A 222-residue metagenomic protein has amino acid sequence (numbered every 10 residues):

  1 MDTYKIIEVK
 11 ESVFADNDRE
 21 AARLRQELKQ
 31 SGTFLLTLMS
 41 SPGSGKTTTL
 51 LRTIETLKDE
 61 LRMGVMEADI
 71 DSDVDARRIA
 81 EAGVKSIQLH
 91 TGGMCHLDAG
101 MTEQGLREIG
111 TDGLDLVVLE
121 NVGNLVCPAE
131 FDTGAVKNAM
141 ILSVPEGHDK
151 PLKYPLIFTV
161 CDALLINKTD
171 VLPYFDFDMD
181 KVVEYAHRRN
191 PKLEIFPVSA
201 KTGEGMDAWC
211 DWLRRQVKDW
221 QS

Functional and structural regions predicted by a protein language model:
T3-Q26, S31-M39, S44, T48 (+3 more regions): Nucleotide-state-sensitive switch-loop elements of NTP-binding domains
L38, L89-H90, M140-S143, L165-K168: Conserved beta-strand segments of the P-loop GTPase G domain that flank and frequently precede/overlap
T47, A76, A99-G100, P151 (+2 more regions): Conserved strand-to-helix beginnings and helix N-cap segments that scaffold or border functional pockets
L57-R62, A163-L164, K192-E194: Short, surface-exposed connector motifs at secondary-structure boundaries
A68, S143-V144, A200: Cofactor-binding loop segments of dinucleotide-utilizing enzymes, especially the Rossmann-like FAD- and NAD(P)+-binding
P128-A135, V144-K192: Conserved C-terminal guanine-recognition region of P-loop GTPase G domains, centered on the G4
V171-S222: Canonical P-loop GTPase G-domain recognition
